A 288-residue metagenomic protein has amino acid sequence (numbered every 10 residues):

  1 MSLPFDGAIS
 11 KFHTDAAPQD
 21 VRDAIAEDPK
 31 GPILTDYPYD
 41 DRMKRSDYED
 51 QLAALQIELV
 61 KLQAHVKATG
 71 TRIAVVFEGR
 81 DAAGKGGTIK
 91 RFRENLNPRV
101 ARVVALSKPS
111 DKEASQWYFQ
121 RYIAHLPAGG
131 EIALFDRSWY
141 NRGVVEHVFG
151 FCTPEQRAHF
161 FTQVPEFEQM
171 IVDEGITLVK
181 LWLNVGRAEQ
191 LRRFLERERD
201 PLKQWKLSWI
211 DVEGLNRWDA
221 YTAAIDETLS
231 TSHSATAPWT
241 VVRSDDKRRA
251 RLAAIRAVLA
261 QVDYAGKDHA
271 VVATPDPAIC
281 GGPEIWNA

Functional and structural regions predicted by a protein language model:
M1-A288: Glycine-rich phosphate-binding loop of ATP-dependent small-molecule kinases
